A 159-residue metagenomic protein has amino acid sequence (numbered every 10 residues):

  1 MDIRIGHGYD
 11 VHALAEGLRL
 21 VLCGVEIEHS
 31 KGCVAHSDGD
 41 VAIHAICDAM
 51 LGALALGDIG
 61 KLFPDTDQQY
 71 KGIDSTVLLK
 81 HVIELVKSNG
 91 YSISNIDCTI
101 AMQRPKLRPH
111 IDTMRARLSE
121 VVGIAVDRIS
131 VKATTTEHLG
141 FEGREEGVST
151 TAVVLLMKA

Functional and structural regions predicted by a protein language model:
M1-D2, A159: Short, low-complexity, intrinsically disordered N-terminal peptides in bacterial proteins
D2-D112: RNase III-family endoribonuclease catalytic core
V21-L22, M114, R144-G147: Short, glycine/charged-enriched secondary-structure capping and boundary segments
G24-E26, A133, V154: Short, structured patches in soluble enzyme cores that scaffold and shape functional sites
L85, R117, V121, L155: Mid-sequence acidic-hydrophobic segments that form the walls of catalytic/ligand-binding cavities or oligomerization
D97-M102, K106, H110-E142: Short, conserved loop-to-beta-strand elements that form functional interface hotspots
E142-A159: C-terminal edge-of-domain segments
